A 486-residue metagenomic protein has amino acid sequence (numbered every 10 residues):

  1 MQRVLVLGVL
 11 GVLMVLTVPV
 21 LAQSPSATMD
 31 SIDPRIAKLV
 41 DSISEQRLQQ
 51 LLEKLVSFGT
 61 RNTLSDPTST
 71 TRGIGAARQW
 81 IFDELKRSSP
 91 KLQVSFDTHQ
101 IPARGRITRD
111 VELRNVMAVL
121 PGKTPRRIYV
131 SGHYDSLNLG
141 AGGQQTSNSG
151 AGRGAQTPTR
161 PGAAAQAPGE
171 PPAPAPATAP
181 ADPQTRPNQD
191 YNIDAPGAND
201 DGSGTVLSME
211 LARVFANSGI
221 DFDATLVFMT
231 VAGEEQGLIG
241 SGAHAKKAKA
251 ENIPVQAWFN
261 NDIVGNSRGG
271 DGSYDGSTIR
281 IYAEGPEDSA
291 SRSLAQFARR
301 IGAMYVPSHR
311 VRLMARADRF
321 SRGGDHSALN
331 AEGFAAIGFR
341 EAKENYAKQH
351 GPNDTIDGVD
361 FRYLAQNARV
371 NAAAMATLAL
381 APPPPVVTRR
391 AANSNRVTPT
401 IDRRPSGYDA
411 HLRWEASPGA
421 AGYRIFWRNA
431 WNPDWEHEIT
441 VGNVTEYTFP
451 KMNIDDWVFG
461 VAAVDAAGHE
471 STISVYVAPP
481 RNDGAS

Functional and structural regions predicted by a protein language model:
P25, Q50-V119, S149, P174 (+1 more regions): A non-catalytic alpha/beta surface segment that caps or lines the substrate-entry region of metallo-dependent hydrolase
V56, V264-R280, M314-T388: Active-site-adjacent mobile loop/cap segments within catalytic or ligand-binding domains
A118, V130-S131, D135-L238, N371: Alpha-helical metal-binding/catalytic segments enriched in His/Glu/Asp
P125, V231-A328, E332-A336: Metal-dependent peptidase/peptidase-like ectodomains
L378-G419, A467-S486: Pro/Thr/Ser/Gly-rich low-complexity, intrinsically disordered linker/stalk tracts
A410, G442-T448, W457: Short S/T/G- and acidic-enriched coil/turn segments that sit immediately N-terminal to beta-strands in beta-sandwich
A420-I439: Extracellular low-complexity, O-glycosylation-prone stalks/linkers
F449-E470: Beta-strand-rich modules
